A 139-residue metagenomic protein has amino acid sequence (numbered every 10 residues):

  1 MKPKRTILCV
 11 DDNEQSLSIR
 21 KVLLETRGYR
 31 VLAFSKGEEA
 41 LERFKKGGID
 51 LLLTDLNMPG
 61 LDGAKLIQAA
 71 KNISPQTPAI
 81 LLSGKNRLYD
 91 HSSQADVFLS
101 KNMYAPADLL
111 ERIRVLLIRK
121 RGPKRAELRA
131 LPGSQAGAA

Functional and structural regions predicted by a protein language model:
M1-T6, A107-A139: Non-catalytic signal-transmission and effector/linker regions of two-component phosphorelay proteins
K4-Q15, R20-L24, L52: Conserved acidic segment of CheY-like receiver
G28-S35, R43: Short hydrophobic/Thr-rich beta-strand motif most characteristic of the beta2 strand and flanking loop of CheY-like
S35-K36, D62-K65: Acidic catalytic/metal-coordinating carboxylates
K45-G47, A69-Q76, S93: Conserved phosphotransfer cores of two-component systems
D55: Active-site residues of response regulator receiver
M58: Receiver (REC) domain active-site loop signature in two-component systems and cognate sites in sensor histidine kinases
